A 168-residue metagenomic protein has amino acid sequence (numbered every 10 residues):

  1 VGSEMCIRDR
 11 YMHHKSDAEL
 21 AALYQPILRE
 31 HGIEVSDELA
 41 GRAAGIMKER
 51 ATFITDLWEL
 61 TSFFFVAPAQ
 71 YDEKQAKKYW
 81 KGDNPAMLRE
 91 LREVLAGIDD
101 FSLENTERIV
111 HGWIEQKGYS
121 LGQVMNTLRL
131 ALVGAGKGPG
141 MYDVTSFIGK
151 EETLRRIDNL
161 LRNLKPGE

Functional and structural regions predicted by a protein language model:
V1-C6: Short, small-residue-biased leader/transition segments that mark boundaries at the very start of proteins
I7-R10, E49-T52, N126-A131: Short, hydrophobic/amphipathic alpha-helical patches that form generic packing surfaces within helical domains
D9, H13-K15, R29-E30, H111 (+2 more regions): Acidic, surface-exposed loops and disordered segments
D9, L95, Y142: Generic anion/oxyanion-binding catalytic loop in active/binding sites
M12-K15, G32-V35, I98, L132 (+2 more regions): Short coil/turn residues that cap or connect secondary-structure elements
H13-D17, T55-W58, G134-M141: Short helix-capping/linker segments at secondary-structure and domain boundaries
D17-K117: Small-residue-rich helix-loop
L103-L164, E168: Charged substrate- and nucleic-acid-binding regions of tRNA-handling and nucleotidyl-transfer enzymes, centered on
